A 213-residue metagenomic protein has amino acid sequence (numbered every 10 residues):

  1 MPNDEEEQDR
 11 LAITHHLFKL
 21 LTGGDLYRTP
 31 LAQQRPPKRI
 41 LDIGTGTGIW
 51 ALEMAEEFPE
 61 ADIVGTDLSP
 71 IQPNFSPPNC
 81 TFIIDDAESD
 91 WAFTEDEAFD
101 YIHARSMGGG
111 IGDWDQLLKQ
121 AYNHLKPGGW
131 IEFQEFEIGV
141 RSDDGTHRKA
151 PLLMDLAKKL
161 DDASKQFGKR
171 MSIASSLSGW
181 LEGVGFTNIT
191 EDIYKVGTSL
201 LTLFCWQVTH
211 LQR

Functional and structural regions predicted by a protein language model:
P2-R39, I49, E53: Conserved alpha-helix/loop element of class I SAM-dependent methyltransferases that forms part of the SAM/SAH-binding
P37-E95, Y101, Q116: Class I SAM-dependent methyltransferase SAM/SAH-binding core
E60, N79, G128, F186-N188: A generic structural signal for alpha->beta connector loops
A104-M107: A short beta-strand submotif of the Rossmann-like class I SAM-dependent methyltransferase core that lines
G109, W130-R213: Conserved catalytic/acceptor-binding region of the Class I
I111-D113: Short N-terminal helix/helix-N-cap motif within the alpha/beta-hydrolase-1
D115-W130: A short glycine-rich, Lys/Arg-flanked "PGG" loop and its adjoining helix->strand segment in the class I
